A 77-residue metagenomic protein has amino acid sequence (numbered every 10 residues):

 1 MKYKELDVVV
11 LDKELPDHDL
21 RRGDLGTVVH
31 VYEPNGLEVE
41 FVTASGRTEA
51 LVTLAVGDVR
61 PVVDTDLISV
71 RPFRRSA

Functional and structural regions predicted by a protein language model:
Y3-T65, V70: Basic/aromatic-rich interaction segments and small domains that mediate binding to polyanionic partners
R75-A77: Short intrinsically disordered terminal tails
